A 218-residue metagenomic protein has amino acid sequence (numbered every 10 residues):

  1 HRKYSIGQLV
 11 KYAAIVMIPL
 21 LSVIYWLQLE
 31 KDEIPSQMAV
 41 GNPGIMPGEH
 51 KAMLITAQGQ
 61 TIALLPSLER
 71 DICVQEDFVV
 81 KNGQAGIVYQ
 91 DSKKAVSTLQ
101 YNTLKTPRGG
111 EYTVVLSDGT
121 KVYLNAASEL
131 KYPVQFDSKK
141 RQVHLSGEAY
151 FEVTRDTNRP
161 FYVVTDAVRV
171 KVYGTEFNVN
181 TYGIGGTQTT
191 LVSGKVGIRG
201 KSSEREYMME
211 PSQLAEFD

Functional and structural regions predicted by a protein language model:
H1-R2: Disordered, charged N-terminal biogenesis/targeting segments of membrane/secreted proteins
I6-Q188, G197-D218: Short acidic/polar, Gly/Pro-enriched loop/turn segments located at secondary-structure boundaries
L191: Conserved catalytic Walker-motif region of ABC-type ATPase nucleotide-binding domains
